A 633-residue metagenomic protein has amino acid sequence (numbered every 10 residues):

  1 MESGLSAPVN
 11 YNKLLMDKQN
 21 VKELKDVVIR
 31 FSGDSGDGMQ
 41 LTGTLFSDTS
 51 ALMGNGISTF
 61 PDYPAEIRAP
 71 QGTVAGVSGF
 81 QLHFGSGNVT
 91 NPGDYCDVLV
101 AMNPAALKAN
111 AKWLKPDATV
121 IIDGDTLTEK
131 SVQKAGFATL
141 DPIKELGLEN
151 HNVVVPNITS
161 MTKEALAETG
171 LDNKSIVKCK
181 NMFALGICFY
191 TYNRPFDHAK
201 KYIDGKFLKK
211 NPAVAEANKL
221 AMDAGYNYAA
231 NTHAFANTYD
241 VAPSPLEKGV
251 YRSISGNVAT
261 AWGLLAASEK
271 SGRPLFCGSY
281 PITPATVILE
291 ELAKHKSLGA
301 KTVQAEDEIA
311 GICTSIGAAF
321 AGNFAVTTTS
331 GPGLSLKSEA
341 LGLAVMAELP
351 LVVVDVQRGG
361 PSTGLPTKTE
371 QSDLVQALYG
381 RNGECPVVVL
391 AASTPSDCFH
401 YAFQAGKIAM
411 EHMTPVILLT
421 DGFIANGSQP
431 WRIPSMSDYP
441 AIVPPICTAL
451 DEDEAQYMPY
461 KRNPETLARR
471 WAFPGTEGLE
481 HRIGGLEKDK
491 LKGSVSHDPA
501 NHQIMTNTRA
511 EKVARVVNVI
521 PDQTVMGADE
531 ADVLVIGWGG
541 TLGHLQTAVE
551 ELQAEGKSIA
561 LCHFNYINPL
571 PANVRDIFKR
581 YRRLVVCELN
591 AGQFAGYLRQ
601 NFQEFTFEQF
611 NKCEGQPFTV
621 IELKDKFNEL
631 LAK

Functional and structural regions predicted by a protein language model:
S6-S271: Active-site cofactor/cluster-binding pocket
K25-L114, W262, A267, L275 (+3 more regions): Thiamine diphosphate
V27-D34, A184-G186, L275-G278, A325-T328 (+4 more regions): Short glycine-rich or small-residue beta-strand-to-loop segments that form or flank ligand, phosphate, metal/Fe-S
Y63-P64, I203, A221, A242-L246 (+7 more regions): A glycine-rich phosphate-binding loop feature that marks nucleotide/adenosyl-phosphate handling sites
P64-R68, L127-S131, M161, I309-G311 (+6 more regions): Short gly/pro/ser/thr-enriched loop/turn and capping motifs at secondary-structure boundaries
S131-L148, E370-A377, S435-L450: Acidic, Ser/Thr-rich peripheral helices and adjacent loops at domain boundaries
E164-L166, A234-G249, A267-P274, E291-L298 (+4 more regions): Gly-rich Lys/Arg/Thr-decorated short loops/hinges at beta-loop-alpha junctions or inter-strand turns that position
I254-G263, S271, Y401, G406-K633: Flexible, low-complexity linker and terminal segments
